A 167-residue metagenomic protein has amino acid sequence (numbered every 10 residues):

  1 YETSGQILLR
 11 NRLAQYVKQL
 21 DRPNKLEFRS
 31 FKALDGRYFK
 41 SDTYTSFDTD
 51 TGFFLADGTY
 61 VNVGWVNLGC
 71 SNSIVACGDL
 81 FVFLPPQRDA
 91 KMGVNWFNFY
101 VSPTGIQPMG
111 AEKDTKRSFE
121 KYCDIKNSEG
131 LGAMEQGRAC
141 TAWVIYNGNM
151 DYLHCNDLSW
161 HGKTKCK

Functional and structural regions predicted by a protein language model:
Y1-E2: Conserved hydrophobic/amphipathic alpha-helical signal-anchor segments
G5-K167: Intrinsically disordered, low-complexity regions enriched in Pro/Ser/Thr/Gly and acidic residues
